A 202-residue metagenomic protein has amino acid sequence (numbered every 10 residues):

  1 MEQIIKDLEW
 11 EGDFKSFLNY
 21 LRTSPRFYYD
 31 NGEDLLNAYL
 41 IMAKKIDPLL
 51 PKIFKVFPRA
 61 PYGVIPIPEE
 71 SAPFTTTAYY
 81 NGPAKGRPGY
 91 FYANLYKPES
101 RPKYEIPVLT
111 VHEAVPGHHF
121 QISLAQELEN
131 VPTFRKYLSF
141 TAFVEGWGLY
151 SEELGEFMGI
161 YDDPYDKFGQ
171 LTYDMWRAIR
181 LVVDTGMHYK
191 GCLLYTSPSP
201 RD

Functional and structural regions predicted by a protein language model:
M1-P88: Active-site-proximal, well-structured secondary-structure segments within enzyme catalytic domains
P25-L36, T133-T141, G169, D184-T185: Second-shell loop/turn segments in exported
L95-L109: Short pre-active-site segment immediately N-terminal to the catalytic Zn-binding motif
V115-L128: Catalytic Zn2+-binding segment of zinc metalloproteases
I122-S123, F134-D163, L181: Post-HExxH zinc-binding segment in Zn-dependent metallohydrolases
I160-L194: Long, well-structured alpha-helical subdomains associated with metal-dependent extracellular/ecto-lumenal hydrolases
Y195-D202: Conserved small/polar residues in nucleotide/adenosyl-binding loops
